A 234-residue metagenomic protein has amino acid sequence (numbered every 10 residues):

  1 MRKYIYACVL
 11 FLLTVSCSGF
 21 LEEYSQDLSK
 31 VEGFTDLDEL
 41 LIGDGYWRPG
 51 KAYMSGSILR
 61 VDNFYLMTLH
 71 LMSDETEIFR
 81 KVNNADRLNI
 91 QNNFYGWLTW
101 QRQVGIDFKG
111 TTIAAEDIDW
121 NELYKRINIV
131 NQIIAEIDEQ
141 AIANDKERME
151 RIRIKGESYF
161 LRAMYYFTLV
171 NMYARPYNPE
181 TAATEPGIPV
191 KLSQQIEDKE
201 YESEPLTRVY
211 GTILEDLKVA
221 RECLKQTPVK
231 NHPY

Functional and structural regions predicted by a protein language model:
M1-V15: Sec-dependent bacterial lipoprotein signal peptides
C17-G19, V130, A163, I213: Terminal processing/anchoring signals of secreted or surface-associated proteins and related intramolecular
C17-I78: Membrane-proximal, proline-rich intrinsically disordered regions
D74-Q101: N-terminal capping/interface segment
Q91-M172, E204, R221-K230: Conserved, well-structured interaction surfaces
M172-G211, E215: Short coil/linker segments at helix-helix boundaries
I213-C223: Extended glycan-interaction surfaces of carbohydrate-active proteins
H232-Y234: Aromatic-lined, polymer-binding surfaces characteristic of secreted/periplasmic polysaccharide-degrading enzymes
